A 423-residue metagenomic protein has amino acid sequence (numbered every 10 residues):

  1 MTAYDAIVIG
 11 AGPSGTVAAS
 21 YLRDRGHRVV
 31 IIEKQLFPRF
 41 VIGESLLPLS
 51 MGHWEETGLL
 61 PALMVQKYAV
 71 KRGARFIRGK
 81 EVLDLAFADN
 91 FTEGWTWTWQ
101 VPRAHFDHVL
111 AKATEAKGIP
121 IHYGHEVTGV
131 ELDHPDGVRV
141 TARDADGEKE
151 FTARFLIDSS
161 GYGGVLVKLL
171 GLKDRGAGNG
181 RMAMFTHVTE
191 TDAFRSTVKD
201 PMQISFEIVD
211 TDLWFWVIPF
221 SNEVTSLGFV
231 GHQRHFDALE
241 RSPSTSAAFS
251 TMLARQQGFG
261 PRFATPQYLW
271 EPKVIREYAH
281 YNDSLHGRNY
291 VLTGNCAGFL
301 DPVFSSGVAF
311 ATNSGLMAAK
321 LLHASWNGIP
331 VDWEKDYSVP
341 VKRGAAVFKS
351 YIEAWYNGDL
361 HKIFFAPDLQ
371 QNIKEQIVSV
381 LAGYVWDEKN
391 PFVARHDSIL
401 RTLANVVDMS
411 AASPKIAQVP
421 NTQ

Functional and structural regions predicted by a protein language model:
M1-G12, V30: Beta1/beta-strand and adjacent pyrophosphate-binding region of the FAD-binding site in flavoprotein oxidoreductases
G15-T16: N-terminal Rossmann-fold NAD(P) dinucleotide-binding loop
R23-I42: Glycine-rich FAD pyrophosphate-binding loop
F40-K80: N-terminal FAD cofactor-binding segment of flavoenzymes
F91-K112, D237-S244: Short beta-strand to alpha-helix junction loop
A113-F259: Predominantly flavin-linked oxidoreductase catalytic cores and closely associated redox partners
Q233, D237-L321, N327-E334, S338: FAD/FMN-dependent oxidoreductases across multiple families
K320-Q423: C-terminal helical "tail/cap" subdomain of flavin- and related membrane-associated enzymes
